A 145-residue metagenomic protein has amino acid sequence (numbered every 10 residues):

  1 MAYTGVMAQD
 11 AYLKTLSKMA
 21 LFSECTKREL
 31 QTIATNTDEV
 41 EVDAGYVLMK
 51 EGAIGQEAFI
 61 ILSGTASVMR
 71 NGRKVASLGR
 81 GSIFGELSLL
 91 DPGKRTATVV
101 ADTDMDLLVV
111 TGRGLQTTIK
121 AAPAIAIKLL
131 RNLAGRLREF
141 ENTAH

Functional and structural regions predicted by a protein language model:
M1-H145: Cytosolic regulatory regions built on CNB/CRP/Popeye-like sensor folds
